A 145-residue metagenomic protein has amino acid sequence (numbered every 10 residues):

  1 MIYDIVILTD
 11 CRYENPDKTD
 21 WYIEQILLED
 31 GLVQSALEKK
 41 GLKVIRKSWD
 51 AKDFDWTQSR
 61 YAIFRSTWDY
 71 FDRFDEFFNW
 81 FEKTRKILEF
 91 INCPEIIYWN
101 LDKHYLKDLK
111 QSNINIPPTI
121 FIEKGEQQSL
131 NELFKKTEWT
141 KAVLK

Functional and structural regions predicted by a protein language model:
M1-E89, G125-S129: ATP-binding N-terminal substructure of ATP-dependent carboxylate-amine bond-forming enzymes
M1-T9, F81-K86, E95-K145: Active-site nucleotide/adenylate-binding loops and adjacent lid/helix of ATP-dependent enzymes
I91-C93: Short acidic, glycine/Ser/Thr-rich loop/turn "cap" segments at secondary-structure junctions
